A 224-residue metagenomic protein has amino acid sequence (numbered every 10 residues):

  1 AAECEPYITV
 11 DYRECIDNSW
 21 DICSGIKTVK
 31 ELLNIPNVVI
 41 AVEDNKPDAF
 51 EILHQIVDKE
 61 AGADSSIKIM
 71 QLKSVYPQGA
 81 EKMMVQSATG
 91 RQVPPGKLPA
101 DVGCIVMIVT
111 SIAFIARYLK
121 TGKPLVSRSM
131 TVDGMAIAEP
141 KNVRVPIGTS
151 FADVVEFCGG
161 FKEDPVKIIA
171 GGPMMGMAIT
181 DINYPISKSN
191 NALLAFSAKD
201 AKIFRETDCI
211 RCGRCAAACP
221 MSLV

Functional and structural regions predicted by a protein language model:
A1-D11, A136: Gly-rich Lys/Arg/Thr-decorated short loops/hinges at beta-loop-alpha junctions or inter-strand turns that position
V10-I16, L32-I35, A41: Metallocofactor- and cofactor-centric catalytic cores in central/energy metabolism, strongly enriched
I16-L32: Histidine-anchored nucleotide/phosphate-binding helix
P36-F151, C158-K162: Hydrophobic alpha-helical positions that pack around
E43-N45, A136, V166-P185: Short acidic beta-strand-loop surface patches of small beta-rich interaction domains
I179-S197, L223-V224: Non-heme iron-sulfur electron-transfer modules
L193-G213: Ferredoxin-like iron-sulfur electron-transfer modules
R214-V224: Iron-sulfur cluster-binding cysteine motifs and their immediate structural context in ferredoxin-like electron-transfer
